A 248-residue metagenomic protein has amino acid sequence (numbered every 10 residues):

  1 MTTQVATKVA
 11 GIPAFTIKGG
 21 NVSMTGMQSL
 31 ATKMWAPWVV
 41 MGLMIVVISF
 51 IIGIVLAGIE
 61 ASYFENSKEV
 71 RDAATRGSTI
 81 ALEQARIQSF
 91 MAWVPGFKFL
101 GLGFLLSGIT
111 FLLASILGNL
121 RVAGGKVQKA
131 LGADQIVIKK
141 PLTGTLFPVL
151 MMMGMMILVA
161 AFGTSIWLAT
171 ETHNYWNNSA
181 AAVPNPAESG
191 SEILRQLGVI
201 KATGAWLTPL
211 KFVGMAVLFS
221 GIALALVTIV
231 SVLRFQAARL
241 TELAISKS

Functional and structural regions predicted by a protein language model:
M1-V22, G125-G132: Short, charged cytosolic
M27-S49, P141-L158, S231: Alpha-helical transmembrane segments and their helix-start/interface "positive-inside/aromatic belt" motifs in integral
A31-T32, G77-L100, G190-F212: Membrane-interface segments at the starts/ends of alpha-helical transmembrane spans
G42, G101, G108, G154 (+2 more regions): Periodic glycine anchor positions in long extracellular repeat architectures
I48-R76, V159-G190: Membrane-helix exit/juxtamembrane interface segments
I80-K126: Extended, hydrophobic interaction surfaces within ordered domains
T110-D134, T172, F219-S248: Cytosolic juxtamembrane helix at the C-terminal end of the final transmembrane segment
A205-V227: Alpha-helical membrane-associated segments of multi-pass integral membrane proteins
